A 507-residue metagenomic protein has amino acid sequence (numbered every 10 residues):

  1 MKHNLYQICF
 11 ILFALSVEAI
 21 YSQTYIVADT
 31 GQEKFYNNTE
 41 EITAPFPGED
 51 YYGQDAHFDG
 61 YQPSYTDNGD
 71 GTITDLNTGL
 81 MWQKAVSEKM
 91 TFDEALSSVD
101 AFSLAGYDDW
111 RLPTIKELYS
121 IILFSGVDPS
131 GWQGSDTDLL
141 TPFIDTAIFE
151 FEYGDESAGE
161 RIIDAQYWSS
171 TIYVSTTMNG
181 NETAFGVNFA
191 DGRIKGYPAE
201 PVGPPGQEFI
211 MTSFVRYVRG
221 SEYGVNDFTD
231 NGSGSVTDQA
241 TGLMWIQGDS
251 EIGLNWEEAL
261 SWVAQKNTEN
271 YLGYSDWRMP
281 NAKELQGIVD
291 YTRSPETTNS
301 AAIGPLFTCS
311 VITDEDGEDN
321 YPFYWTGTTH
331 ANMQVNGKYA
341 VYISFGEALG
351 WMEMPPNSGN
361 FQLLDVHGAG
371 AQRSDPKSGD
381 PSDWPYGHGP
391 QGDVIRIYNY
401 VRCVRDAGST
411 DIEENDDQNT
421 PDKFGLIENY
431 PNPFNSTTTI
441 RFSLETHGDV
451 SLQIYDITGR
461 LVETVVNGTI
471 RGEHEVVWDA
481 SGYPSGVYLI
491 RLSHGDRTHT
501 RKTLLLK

Functional and structural regions predicted by a protein language model:
M1-C9: Bacterial N-terminal signal peptides that target proteins for export
N4-L5, T268, Q418-T420: Short hydrophobic/aromatic segments of transmembrane alpha-helices and their interfaces
C9-E18: Bacterial N-terminal signal peptides
V17-S22, I144, E150, V187 (+4 more regions): Compositionally biased non-globular segments, especially hydrophobic aliphatic-rich helices of signal peptides
Y21-R111, I115-W277, K283-T410: Glycine-aromatic-enriched surface loops/turns that form tight recognition elements
T410-D416: Short, compositionally biased serine/threonine- and acidic-rich segments at solvent-exposed termini, linkers, or domain
Q418-Y430, F434-K507: C-terminal outer-membrane/trafficking sorting elements
